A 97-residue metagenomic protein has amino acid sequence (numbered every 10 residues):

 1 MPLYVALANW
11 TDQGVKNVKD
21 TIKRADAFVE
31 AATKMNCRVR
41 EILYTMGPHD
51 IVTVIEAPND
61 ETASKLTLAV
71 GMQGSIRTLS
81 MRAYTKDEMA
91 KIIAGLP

Functional and structural regions predicted by a protein language model:
M1-P97: A compositional/biophysical signature of low hydrophobicity enriched in polar/charged and small residues
